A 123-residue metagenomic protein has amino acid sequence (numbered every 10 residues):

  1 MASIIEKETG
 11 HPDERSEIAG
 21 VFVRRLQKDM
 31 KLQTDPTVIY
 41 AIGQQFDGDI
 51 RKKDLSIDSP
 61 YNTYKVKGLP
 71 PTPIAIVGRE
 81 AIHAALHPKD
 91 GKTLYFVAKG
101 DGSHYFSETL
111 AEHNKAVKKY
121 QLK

Functional and structural regions predicted by a protein language model:
M1-K123: Bacterial extracytoplasmic/cell-wall-associated proteins, especially those involved in peptidoglycan
